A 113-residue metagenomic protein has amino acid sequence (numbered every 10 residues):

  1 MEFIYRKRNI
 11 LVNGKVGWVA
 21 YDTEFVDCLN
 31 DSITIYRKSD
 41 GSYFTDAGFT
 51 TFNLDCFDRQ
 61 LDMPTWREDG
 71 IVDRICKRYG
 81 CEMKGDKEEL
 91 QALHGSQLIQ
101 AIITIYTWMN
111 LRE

Functional and structural regions predicted by a protein language model:
M1-A101: Nuclease-adjacent, charged terminal/linker segments that flank catalytic cores
T107-E113: Hydrophobic, aromatic-enriched interface-forming segments
